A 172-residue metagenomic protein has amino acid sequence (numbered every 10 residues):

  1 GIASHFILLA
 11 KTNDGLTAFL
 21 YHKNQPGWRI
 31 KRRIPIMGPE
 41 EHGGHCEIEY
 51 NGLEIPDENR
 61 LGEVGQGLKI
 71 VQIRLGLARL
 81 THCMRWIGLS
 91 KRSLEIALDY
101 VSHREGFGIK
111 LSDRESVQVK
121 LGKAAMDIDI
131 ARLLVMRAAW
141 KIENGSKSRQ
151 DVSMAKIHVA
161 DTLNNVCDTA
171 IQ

Functional and structural regions predicted by a protein language model:
G1-A3, E41-H42, G62: Short glycine/proline-enriched turns and hinge-like loops at secondary-structure junctions
G1-K31: A short core secondary-structure module
H5-L9, A18-L20, H45-G52, I70: Conserved hydrophobic/aromatic beta-strand scaffold that supports enzyme active sites
I7-A10, G27-W28, M37-E41, G67-Q72: Short, low-complexity, polar/charged sequence segments that are solvent-exposed and flexible
A18, I30-R32, P56-V64: Short, charged, solvent-exposed linker or helix-capping segments at domain edges/interfaces that act as flexible hinges
A18-W28, G43-H45, H82-L89: Low-complexity, flexible helical/coil segments
N24-E54: Flexible, small-/acidic-enriched active-site or ligand-binding loops
E47-L53, D57-E58, V64-L68, Q72-Q172: Alpha-helical interface subdomain recognition
